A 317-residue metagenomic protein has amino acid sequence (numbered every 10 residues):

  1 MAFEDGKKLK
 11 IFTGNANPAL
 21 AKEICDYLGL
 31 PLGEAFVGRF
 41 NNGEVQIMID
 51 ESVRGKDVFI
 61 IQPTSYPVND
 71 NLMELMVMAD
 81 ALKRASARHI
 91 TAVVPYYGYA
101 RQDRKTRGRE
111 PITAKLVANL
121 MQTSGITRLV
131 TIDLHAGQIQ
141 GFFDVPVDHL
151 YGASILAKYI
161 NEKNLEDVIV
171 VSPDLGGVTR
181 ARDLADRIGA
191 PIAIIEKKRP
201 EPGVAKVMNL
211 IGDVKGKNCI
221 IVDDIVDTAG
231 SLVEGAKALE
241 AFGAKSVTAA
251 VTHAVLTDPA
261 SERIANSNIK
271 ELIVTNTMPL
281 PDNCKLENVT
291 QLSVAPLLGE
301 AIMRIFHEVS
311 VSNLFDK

Functional and structural regions predicted by a protein language model:
M1-K317: PRPP-associated nucleotide enzymes
